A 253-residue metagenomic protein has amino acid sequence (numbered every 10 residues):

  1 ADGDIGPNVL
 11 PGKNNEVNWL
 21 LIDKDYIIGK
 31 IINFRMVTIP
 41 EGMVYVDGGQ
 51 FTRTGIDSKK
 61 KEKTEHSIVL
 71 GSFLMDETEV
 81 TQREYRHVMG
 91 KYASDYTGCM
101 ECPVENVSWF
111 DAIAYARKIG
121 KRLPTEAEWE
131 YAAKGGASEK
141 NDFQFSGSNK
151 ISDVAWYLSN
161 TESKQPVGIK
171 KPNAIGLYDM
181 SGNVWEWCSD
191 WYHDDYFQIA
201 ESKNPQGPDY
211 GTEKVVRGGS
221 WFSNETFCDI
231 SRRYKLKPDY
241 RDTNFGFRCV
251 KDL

Functional and structural regions predicted by a protein language model:
A1-P40: Long, compositionally biased, intrinsically disordered segments
W19, W109, W129, W156 (+3 more regions): Signature tryptophan residues that serve as conserved aromatic anchors
E41-G48: GGW-centered surface loops in extracellular recognition modules
G48-K60: Short, solvent-exposed loop/edge segments of extracellular or virion-exposed proteins
K60-A137, S159-Y178, L253: Short aromatic-cysteine micro-motif
K61-S67, A137-S138, T161-S163, M180-L253: Surface-exposed recognition segments
K140-K164: Chymotrypsin/trypsin-fold serine protease catalytic domain
